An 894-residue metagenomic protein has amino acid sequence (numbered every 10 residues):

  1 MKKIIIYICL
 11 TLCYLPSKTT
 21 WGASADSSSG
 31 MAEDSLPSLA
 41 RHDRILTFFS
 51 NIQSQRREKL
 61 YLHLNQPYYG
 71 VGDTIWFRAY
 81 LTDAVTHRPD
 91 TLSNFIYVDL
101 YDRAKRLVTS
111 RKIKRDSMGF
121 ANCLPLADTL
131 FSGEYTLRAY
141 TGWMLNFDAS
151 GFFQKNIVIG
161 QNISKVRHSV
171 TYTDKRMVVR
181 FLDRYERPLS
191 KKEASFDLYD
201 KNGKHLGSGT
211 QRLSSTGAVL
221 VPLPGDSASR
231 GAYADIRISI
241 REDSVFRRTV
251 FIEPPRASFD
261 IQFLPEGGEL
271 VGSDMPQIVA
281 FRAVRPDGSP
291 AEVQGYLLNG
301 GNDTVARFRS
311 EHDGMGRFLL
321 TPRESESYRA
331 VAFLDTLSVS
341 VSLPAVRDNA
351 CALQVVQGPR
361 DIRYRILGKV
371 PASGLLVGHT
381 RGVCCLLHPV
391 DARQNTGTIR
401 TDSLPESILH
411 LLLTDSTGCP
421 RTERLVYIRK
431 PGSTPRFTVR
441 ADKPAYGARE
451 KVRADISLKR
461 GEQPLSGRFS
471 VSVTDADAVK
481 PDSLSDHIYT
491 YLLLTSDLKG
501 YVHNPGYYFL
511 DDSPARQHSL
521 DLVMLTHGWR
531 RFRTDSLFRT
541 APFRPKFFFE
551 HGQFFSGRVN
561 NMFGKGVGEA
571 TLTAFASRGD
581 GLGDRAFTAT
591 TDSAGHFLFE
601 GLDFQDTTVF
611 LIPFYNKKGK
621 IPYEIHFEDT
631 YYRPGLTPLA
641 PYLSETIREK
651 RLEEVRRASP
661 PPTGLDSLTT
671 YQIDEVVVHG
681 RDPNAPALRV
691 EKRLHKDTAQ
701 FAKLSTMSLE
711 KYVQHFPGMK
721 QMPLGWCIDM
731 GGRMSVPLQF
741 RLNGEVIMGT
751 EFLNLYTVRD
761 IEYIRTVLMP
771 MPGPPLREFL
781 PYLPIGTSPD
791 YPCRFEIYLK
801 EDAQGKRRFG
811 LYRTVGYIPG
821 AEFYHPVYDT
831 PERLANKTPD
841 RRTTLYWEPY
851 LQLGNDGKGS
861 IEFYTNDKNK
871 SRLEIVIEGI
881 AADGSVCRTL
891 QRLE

Functional and structural regions predicted by a protein language model:
M1-D43: Bacterial Sec-dependent N-terminal signal peptides
S35-E58, H63, Y68-G70, T74-K114 (+5 more regions): Contiguous segments within soluble domain cores/interaction surfaces
F48-Q53, Q66, G70, T91 (+19 more regions): Surface-exposed, low-complexity/disordered segments and acidic/polar micro-motifs at processing/linker regions
A79, R111-L126, G209-L223, A306-P322 (+5 more regions): Glycine-centered loop-to-beta-strand initiation motif
V98-D102, F196-D200, L297-N299, G378 (+2 more regions): Conserved aromatic beta-strand anchor motif in extracellular beta-sandwich/beta-rich domains
Y101, L375-L387, T417-R424: Extended, solvent-exposed regions of the mature portions of secreted/cell-surface glycoproteins
G300, F740-E745: Short strand-turn-strand beta-turns centered on an Asx-Gly dipeptide
